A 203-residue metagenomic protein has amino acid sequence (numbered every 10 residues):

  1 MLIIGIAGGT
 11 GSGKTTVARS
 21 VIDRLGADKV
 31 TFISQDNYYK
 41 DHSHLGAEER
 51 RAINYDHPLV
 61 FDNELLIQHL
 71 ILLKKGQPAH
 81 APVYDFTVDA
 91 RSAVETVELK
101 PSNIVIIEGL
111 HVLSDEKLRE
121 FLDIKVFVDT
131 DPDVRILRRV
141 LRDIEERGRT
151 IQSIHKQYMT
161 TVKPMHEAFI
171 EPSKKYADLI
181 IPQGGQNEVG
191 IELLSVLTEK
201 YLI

Functional and structural regions predicted by a protein language model:
T10: The conserved Walker
K14: Conserved lysine of the Walker
D23-T31: Post-Walker A helix-loop "phosphate-sensing" segment adjacent to the P-loop in P-loop NTPases
T31, K40, H44-T87: Conserved nucleotide-sensing/catalytic segment adjacent to the nucleotide-binding pocket in NTP-handling enzymes
S92-R147: ATP-dependent NMP and nucleoside kinases share a basic, alpha-helical "lid"
K100-P101, L141, K163-I203: NTP-dependent small-molecule kinase module
